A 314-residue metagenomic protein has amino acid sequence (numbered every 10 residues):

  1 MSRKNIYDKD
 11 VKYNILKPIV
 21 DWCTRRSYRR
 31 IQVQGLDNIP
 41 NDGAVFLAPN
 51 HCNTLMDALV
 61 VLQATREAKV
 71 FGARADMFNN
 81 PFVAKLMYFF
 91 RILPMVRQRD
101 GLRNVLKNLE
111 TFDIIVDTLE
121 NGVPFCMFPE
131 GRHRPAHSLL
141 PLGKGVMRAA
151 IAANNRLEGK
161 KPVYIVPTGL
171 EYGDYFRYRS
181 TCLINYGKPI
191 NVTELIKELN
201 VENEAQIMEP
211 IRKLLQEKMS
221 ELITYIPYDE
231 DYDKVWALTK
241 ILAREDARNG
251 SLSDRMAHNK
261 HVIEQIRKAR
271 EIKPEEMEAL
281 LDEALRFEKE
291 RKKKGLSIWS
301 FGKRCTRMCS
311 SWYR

Functional and structural regions predicted by a protein language model:
M1-P49, M56-V60, T65, F89-L93 (+2 more regions): Membrane-anchoring hydrophobic helices of lipid-metabolizing enzymes
S2-V11, R99, N104-W312: Non-catalytic C-terminal accessory region of glycerolipid acyltransferases and related lyso-lipid remodeling enzymes
R29, H51, V105-L109: A conditional alpha-helix N-cap/helix-loop micro-motif detector
R29-R30, Q63-K69, F112, P141: Basic/hydrophobic alpha-helical interface regions
D57, V61, M87, A150-I151 (+1 more regions): Structural element of the ATP-grasp superfamily
L62-E67, A84-Q98, G122-F128: A short glycine/small-residue-enriched secondary-structure motif
G72-F90: Membrane helical hairpin/interfacial module
